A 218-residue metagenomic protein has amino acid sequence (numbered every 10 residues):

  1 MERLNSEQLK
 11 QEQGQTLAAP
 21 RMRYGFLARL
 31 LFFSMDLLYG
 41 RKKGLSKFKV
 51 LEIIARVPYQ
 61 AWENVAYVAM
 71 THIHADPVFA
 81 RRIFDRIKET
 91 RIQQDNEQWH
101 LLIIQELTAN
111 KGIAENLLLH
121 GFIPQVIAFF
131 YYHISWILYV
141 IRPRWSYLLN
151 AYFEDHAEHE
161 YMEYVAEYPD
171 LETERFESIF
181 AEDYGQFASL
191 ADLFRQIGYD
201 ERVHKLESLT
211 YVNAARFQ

Functional and structural regions predicted by a protein language model:
M1-Q218: Non-heme di-metal
